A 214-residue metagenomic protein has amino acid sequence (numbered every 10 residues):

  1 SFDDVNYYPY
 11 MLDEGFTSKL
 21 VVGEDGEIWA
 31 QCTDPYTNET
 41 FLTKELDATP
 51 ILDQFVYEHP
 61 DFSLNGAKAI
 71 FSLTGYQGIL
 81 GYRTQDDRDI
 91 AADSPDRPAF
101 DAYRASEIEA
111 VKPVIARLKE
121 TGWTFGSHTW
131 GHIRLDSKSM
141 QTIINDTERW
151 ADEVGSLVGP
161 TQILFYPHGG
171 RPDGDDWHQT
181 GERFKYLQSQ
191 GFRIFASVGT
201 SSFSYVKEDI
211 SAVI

Functional and structural regions predicted by a protein language model:
S1, L12, D136-I214: C-terminal active-site subregion of NodB/CE4 polysaccharide deacetylases
S1-R117, T121, P172: Active-site beta->alpha N-cap acidic-glycine motif
D4-Y8, G75-L80, F125, W130-L135 (+2 more regions): Solvent-exposed loop/turn segments at secondary-structure junctions within structured extracellular/periplasmic domains
H59-I70, K119-G126, L157-I163, S189-F195: Loop/turn elements at helix/coil->beta-strand transitions in domains of secreted/extracellular proteins
D93-S94, G131, T161: A short alpha-helix capping/helix-coil boundary motif
P95-D96, F125, D209-I214: Generic signature of intrinsically disordered, low-complexity, basic-rich segments and short cationic peptides
A102-A105, E109, F125, I133-N145: A short glycine-/small-residue-rich loop at the edge of a beta-strand within enzyme catalytic domains
